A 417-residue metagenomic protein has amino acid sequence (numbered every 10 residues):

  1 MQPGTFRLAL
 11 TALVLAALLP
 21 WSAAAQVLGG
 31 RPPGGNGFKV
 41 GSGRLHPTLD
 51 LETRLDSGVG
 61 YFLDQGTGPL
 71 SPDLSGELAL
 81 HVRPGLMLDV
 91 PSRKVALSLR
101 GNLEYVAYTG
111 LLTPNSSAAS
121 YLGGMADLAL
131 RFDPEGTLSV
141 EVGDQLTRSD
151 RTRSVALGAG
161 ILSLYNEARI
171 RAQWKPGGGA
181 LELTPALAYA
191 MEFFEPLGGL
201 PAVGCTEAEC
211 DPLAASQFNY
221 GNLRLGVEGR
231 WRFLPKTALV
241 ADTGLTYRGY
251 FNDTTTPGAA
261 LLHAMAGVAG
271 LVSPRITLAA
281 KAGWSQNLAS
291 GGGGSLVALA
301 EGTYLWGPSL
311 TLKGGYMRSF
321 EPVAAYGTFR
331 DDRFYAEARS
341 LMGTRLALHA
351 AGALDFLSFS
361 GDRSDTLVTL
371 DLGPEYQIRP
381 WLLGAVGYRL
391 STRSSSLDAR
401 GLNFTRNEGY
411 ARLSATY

Functional and structural regions predicted by a protein language model:
M1-L10: Bacterial N-terminal signal peptides that target proteins for export
A9-P20: Bacterial N-terminal signal peptides
A25-Y417: Gram-negative and organellar
